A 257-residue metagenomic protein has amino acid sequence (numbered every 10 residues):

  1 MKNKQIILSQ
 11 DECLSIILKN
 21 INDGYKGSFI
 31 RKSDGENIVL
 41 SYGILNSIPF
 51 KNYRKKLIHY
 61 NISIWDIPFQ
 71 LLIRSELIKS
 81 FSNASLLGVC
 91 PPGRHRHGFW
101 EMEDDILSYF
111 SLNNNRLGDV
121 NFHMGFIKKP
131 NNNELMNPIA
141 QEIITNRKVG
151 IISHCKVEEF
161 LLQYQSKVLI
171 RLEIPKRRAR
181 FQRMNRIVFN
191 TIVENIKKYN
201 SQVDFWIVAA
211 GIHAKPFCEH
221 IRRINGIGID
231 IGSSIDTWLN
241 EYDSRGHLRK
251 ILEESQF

Functional and structural regions predicted by a protein language model:
M1-S166: Electropositive, gly/pro-rich neighborhoods at or near active sites that engage anionic ligands
E12-I16, F69-E76, I187-Y199, H213: A short, acidic, amphipathic alpha-helical segment used as a generic capping/interface helix at domain edges
K55-H59, R171-A179, I229-I235: A generic structural motif
L87-G88, F205-V208: Short glycine-rich phosphate-binding loop at a beta-alpha junction
I143-N195: Redox- and metal-dependent alpha/beta enzyme cores, enriched for Fe-S-associated oxidoreductases and cofactor-handling
K148, D204-F205: Structural motif
R177-N200, E241-F257: Ligand-binding grooves and catalytic loops that recognize ribose/phosphate and carbohydrate rings, and esterified lipid
A209, H213-F257: C-terminal functional extensions of proteins
